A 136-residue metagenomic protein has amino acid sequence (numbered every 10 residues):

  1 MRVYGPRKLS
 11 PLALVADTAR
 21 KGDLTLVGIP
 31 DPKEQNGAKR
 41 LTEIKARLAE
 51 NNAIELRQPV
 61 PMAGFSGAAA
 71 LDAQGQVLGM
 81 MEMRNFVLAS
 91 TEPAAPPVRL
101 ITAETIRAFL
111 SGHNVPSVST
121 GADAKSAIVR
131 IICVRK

Functional and structural regions predicted by a protein language model:
M1, L26, A68-A70, G75 (+1 more regions): Terminal peptide-recognition signature
G5-P11, D31-P32, V77-K136: C-terminal cap/linker of serine protease catalytic domains
G5-S66, M81-P93: Flexible, gly/ser-rich surface segments that form the specificity/activation loops bordering the active-site cleft
A16, M62, S66, A70 (+2 more regions): Extracytoplasmic/periplasmic, Sec-exported soluble proteins
D17-R20, L48, D72, G121-K125: Extracellular/periplasmic catalytic domains that process cell-envelope and extracellular macromolecules
R40-T42, A69, Q76, A127: Residues located in well-ordered beta-strands
